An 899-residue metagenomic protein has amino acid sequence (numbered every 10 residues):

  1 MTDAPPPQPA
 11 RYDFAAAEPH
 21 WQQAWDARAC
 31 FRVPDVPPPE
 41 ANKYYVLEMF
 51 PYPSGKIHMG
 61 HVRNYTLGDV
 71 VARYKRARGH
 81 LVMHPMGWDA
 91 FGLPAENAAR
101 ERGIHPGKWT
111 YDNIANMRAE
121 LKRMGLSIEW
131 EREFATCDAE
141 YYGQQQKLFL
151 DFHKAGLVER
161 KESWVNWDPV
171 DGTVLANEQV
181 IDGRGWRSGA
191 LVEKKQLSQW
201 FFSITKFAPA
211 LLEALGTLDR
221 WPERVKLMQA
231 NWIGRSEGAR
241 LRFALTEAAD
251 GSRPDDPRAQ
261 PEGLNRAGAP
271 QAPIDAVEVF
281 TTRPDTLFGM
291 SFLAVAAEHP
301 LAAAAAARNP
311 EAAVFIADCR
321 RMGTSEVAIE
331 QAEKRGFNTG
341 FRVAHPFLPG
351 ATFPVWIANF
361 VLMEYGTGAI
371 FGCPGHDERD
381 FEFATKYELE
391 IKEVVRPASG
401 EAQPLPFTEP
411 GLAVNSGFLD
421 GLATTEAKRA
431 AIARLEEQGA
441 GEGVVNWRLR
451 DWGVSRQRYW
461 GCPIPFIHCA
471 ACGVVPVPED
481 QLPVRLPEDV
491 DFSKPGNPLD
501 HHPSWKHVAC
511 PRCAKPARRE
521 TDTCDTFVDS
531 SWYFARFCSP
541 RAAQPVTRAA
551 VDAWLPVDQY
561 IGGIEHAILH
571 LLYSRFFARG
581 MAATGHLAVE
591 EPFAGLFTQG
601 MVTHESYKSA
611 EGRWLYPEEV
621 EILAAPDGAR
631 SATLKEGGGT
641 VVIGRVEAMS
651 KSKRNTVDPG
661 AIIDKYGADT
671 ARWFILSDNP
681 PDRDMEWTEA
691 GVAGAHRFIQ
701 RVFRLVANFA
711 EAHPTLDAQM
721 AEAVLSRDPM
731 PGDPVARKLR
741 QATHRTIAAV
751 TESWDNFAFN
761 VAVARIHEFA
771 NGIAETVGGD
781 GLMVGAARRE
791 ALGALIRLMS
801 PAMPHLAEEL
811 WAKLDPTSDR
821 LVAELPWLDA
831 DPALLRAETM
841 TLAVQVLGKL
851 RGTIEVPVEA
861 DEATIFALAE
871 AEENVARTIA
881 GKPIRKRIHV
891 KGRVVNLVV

Functional and structural regions predicted by a protein language model:
T2-A4, R11, P19-H20, A24-R28 (+12 more regions): Residue patterns forming the tRNA-binding/recognition surfaces of aminoacyl-tRNA synthetases and related DALR
T2-L47, R76-P85, K108-R118, R220-E223 (+2 more regions): Conserved oxyanion/phosphate-binding beta-strand-loop segments in alpha/beta enzyme cores
P9, S236-R240, R396-S399, P406-A433 (+8 more regions): Long, charged, mostly alpha-helical binding arms that flank functional sites
A10-Q22, Q144-I391, R396, P498 (+5 more regions): NTP-handling and nucleic-acid-processing catalytic cores
P34-I104, E133-L148, T281-T282, F347-F383 (+1 more regions): N-terminal catalytic cores of NTP/NDP-binding nucleotidyl/phosphoryl-transfer enzymes
D89, F466-A470, V475-V477, P483-V484 (+4 more regions): Acidic, turn-prone loop/beta-hairpin segments
R224-A248, P273-E278, M322-P349, V355 (+7 more regions): Flexible, glycine/threonine-enriched loop-and-boundary segments that flank and lead into catalytic domains of large
V277-H299, W452, R458-Y459, T523-A535 (+2 more regions): Conserved phosphate/anionic-ligand binding catalytic regions in large, soluble enzymes, centered on
